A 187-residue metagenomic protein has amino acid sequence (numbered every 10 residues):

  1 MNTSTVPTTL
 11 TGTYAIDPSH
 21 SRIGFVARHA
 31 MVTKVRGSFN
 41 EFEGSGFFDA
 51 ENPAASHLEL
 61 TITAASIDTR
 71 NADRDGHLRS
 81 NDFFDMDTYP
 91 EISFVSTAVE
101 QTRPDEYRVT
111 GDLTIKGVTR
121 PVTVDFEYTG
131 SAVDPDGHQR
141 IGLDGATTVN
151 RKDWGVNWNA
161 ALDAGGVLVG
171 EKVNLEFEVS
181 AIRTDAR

Functional and structural regions predicted by a protein language model:
M1-R187: Low-complexity, acidic/polar, glycine-enriched regions of mature
